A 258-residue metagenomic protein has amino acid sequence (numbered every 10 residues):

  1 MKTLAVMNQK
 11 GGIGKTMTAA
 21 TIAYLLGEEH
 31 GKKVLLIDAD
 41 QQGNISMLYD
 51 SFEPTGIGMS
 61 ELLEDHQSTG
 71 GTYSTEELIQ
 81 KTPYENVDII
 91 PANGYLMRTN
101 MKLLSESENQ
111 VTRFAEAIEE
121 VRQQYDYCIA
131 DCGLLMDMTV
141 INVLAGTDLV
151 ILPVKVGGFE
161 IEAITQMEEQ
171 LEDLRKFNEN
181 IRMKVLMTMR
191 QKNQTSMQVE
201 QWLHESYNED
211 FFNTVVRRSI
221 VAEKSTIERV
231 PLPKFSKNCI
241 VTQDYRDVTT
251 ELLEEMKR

Functional and structural regions predicted by a protein language model:
M1-R258: P-loop NTP-binding core
